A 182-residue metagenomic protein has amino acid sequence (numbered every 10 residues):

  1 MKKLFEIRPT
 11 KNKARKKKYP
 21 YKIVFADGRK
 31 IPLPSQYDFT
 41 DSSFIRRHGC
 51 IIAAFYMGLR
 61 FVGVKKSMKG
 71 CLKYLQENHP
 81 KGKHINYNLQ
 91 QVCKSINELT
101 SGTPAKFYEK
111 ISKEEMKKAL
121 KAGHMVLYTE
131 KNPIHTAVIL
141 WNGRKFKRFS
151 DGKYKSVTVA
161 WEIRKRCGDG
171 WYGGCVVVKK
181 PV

Functional and structural regions predicted by a protein language model:
M1-K83: Active-site-adjacent structural segments surrounding the nucleophilic cysteine of cysteine proteases and isopeptidases
L59-V182: Conserved active-site-adjacent core of cysteine acyl-enzyme catalytic domains
